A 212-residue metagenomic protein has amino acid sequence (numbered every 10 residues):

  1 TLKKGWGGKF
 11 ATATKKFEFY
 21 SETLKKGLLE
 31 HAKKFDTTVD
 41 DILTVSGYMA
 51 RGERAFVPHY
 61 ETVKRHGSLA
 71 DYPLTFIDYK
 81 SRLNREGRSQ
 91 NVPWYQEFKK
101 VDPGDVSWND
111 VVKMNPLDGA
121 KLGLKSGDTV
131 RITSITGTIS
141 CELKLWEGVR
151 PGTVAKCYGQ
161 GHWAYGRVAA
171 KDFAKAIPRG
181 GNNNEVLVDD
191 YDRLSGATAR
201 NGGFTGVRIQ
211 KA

Functional and structural regions predicted by a protein language model:
T1-K100: Long, low-complexity segments enriched in small/aliphatic residues
K80, G87-A212: Long, contiguous, secondary-structure-rich segments that constitute the structural scaffold of globular domains
